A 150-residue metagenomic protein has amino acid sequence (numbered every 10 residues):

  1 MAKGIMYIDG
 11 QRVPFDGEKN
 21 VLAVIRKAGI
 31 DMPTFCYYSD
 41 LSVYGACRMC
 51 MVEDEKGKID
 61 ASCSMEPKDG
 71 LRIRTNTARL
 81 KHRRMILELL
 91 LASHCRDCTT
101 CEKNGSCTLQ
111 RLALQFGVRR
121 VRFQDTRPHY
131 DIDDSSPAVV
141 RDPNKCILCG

Functional and structural regions predicted by a protein language model:
M1-Q11: Eukaryote-biased recognition of intrinsically disordered, low-complexity regulatory segments
Q11-D69, K81-H82: N-terminal cofactor/phosphate-binding cores enriched in small/glycine residues, especially glycine-rich loops such as
R48-G150: Fe-S ferredoxin-like electron-transfer domains and their immediately adjacent linker/connector regions across
